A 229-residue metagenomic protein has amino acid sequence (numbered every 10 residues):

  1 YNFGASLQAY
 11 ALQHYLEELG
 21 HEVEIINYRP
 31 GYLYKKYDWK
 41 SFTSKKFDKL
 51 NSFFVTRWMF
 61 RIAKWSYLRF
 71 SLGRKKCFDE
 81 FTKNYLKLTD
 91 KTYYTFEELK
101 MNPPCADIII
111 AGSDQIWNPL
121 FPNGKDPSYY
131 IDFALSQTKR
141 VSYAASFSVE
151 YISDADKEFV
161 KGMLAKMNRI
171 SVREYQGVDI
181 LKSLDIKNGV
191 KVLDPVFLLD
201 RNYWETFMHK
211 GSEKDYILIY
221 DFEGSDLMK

Functional and structural regions predicted by a protein language model:
Y1-G4, R169: Conserved aromatic-histidine-acidic binding/catalytic patches
F3, L7-G162: Aromatic- and Gly/Pro-rich donor/ligand-binding loops that form nucleotide- or phosphate-bearing donor binding pockets
A9, M228-K229: Short, highly selective alpha-helical patches that border small-molecule cofactor pockets in redox/cofactor-processing
L16-E17, L181, K229: Hydrophobic alpha-helical packing residues
D90-A106, W117-D126, A144-F222, D226: A nucleotide-sugar donor-handling region in carbohydrate enzymes
